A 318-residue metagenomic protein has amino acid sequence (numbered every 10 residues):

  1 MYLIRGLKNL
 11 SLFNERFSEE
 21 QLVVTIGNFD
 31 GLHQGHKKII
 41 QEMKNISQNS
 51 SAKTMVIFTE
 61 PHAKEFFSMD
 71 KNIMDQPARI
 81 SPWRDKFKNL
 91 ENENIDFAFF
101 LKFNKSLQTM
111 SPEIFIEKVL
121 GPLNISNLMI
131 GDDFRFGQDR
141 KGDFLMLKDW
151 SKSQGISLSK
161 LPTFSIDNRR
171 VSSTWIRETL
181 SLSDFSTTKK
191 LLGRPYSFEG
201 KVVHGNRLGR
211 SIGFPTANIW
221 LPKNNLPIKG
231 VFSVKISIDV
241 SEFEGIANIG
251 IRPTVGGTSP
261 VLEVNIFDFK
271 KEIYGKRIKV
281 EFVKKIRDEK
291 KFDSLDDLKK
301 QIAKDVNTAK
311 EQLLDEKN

Functional and structural regions predicted by a protein language model:
M1-T25: Positively charged, low-complexity intrinsically disordered leader regions
E19, V23-I26, M43-D70: ATP-dependent adenylation/pyrophosphate-handling site
T25-M43: Di-metal (Zn2+ and/or Mg2+/Mn2+) metal-binding site signature of metallo-dependent hydrolases with the MBL/beta-CASP
H33, L90, L128, T188 (+2 more regions): Residue-level signal for inorganic ion chemistry
I40-Q48, K148, K152: Surface-exposed amphipathic alpha-helices with a cationic face
E65-D132, F136-Q154: N-terminal Rossmann-like or analogous alpha/beta NTP/dinucleotide-binding catalytic cores that position adenine
S151-G250: Glycine-rich, Lys/Arg-enriched anion-binding loops that position phosphate/diphosphate groups for phosphoryl
G205-N318: Phosphate/ribose-recognition catalytic cores of enzymes acting on nucleotide-derived substrates
